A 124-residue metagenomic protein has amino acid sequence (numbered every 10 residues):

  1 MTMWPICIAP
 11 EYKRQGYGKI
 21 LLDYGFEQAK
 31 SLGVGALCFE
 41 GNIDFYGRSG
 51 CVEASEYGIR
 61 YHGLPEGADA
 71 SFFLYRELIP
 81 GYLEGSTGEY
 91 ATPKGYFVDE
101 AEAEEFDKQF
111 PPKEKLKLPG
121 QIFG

Functional and structural regions predicted by a protein language model:
M3, I8, R14-A29, C38-F39: Conserved acetyl-CoA-binding loop-helix of GNAT-fold acetyltransferases
E11, E77-Y82: Short loop segments at secondary-structure junctions
Y12, S49, Y61-A68, T87 (+3 more regions): Solvent-exposed, flexible loop/coil residues
S31-V34, G41-A68: Conserved active-site alpha-helix within GNAT-family acetyltransferase domains
A36-F39, L74: Short, hydrophobic beta-strand segments that form beta-sheet elements in well-ordered domains
D69-F73: Short hydrophobic/aromatic beta-strand or adjacent loop that forms the aromatic wall/cage of a ligand/substrate-binding
P80-G124: Acidic/histidine-enriched, glycine/proline-rich intrinsically disordered or flexible terminal extensions
